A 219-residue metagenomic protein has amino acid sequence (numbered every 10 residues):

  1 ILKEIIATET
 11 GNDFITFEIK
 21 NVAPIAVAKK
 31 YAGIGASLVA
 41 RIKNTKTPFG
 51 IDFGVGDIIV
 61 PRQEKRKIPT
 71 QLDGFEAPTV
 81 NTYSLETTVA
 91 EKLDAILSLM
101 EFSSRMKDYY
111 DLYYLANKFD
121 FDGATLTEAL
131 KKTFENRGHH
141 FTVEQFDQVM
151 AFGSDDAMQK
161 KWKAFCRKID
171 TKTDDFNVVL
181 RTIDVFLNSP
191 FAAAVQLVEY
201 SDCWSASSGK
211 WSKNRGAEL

Functional and structural regions predicted by a protein language model:
I1-L219: Structured mid-to-C-terminal alpha-helical surface segments
